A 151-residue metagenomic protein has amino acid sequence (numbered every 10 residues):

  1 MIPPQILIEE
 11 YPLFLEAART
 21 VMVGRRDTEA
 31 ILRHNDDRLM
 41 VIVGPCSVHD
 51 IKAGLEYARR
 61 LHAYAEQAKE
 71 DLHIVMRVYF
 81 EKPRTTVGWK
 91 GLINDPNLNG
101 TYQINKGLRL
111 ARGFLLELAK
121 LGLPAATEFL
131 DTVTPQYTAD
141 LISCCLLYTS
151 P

Functional and structural regions predicted by a protein language model:
M1-L32: N- or domain-start disorder-to-order transition segments that initiate the globular core
V21, V48-H49, G54: Metallocofactor- and cofactor-centric catalytic cores in central/energy metabolism, strongly enriched
D27-A30, E56-A63: Residue-level detector of alpha-helical secondary structure
D36-L39: A short, charged/proline- and glycine-enriched loop that marks the coil->beta-strand transition at the N-terminal
G44: Conserved, mostly hydrophobic/aromatic
R59-E66, E70-T134: A generic, well-ordered mixed alpha/beta core segment in the N-terminal half of proteins
T138-L146: Short, electropositive alpha-helical surface patch
Y148-P151: Conserved small/polar residues in nucleotide/adenosyl-binding loops
